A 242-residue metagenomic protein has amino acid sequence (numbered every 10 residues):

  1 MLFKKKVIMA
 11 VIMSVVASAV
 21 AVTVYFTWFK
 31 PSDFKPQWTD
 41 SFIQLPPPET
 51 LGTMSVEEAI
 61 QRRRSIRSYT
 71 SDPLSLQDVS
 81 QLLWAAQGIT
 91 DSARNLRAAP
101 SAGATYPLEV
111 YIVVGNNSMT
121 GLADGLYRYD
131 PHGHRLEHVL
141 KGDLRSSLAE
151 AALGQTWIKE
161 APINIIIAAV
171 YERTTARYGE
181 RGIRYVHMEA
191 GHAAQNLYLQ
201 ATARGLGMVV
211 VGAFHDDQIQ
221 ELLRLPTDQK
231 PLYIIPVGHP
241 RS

Functional and structural regions predicted by a protein language model:
M1-M9: Short, low-complexity patches enriched in S/T/P/G
M9-M13, A21-A161: N-terminal amphipathic, basic helical "cap/leader" segment at the start of enzyme domains
E49, I167-Y171, H239: Short, small-residue-rich loop/turn micro-motifs
R63, L82, V110, I163-R173 (+1 more regions): Small-aliphatic-rich amphipathic alpha-helix that forms the alpha element of a beta-alpha
L126-R128, N164, I234-P236: Conserved hydrophobic/aromatic beta-strand scaffold that supports enzyme active sites
E160-P162, Q229-K230: Short coil/turn connectors at secondary-structure junctions
R224-S242: A glycine-rich helix N-cap at a beta->alpha junction
